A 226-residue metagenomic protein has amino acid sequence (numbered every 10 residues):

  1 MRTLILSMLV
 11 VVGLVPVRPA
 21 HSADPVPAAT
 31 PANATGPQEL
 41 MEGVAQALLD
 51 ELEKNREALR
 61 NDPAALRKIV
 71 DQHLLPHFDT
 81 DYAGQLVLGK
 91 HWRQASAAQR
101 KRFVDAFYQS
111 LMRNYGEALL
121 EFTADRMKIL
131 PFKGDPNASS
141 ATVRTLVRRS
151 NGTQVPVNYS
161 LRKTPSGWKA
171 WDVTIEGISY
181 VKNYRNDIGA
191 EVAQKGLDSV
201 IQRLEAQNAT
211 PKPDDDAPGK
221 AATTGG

Functional and structural regions predicted by a protein language model:
I5-P16: Bacterial N-terminal signal peptides
L14-P27: Signal peptide processing junction and immediate N-terminal pro/mature segment of secreted/exported proteins
T30-Y115: Early exported N-terminus immediately downstream of N-terminal targeting peptides
E53, G116-L120, V173: Charged/polar positions within long, soluble alpha-helices
Q109-V155, Q207-G226: Surface-exposed, charged secondary-structure patches
Q154-N183: Short beta-strand edge/turn micro-motifs at domain boundaries
D172-G226: Low-complexity, intrinsically disordered terminal/linker segments enriched in charged and Gly/Pro repeats
